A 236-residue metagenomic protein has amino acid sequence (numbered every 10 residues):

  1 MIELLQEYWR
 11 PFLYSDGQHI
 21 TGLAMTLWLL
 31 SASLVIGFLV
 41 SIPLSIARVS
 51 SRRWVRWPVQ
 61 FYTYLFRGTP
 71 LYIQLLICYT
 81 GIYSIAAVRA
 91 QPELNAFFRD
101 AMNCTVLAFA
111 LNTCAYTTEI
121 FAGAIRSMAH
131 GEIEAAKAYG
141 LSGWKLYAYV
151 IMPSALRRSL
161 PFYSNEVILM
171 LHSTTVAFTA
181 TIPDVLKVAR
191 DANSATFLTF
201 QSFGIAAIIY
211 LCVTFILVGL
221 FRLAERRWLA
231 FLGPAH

Functional and structural regions predicted by a protein language model:
M1-H236: Transmembrane alpha-helices and adjacent helix-loop boundaries
